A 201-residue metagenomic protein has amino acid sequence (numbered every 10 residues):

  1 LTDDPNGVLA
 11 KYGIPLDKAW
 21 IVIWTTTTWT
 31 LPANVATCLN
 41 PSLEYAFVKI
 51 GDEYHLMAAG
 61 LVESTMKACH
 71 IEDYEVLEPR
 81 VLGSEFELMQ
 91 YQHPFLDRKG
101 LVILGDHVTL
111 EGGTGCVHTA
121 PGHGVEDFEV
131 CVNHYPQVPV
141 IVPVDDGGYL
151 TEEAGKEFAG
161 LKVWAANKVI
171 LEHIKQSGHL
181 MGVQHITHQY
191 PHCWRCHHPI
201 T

Functional and structural regions predicted by a protein language model:
L1-P32, E44-A46, D52, E85-Q92 (+3 more regions): Residue patterns forming the tRNA-binding/recognition surfaces of aminoacyl-tRNA synthetases and related DALR
T37-P41: Phosphate-backbone binding and catalysis cores of DNA-processing enzymes
Y45-Q90: Carboxylate/His-rich catalytic cores and anion/metal-binding grooves
G60, F95-L96: Short beta-strand/loop turn elements enriched in aromatics
